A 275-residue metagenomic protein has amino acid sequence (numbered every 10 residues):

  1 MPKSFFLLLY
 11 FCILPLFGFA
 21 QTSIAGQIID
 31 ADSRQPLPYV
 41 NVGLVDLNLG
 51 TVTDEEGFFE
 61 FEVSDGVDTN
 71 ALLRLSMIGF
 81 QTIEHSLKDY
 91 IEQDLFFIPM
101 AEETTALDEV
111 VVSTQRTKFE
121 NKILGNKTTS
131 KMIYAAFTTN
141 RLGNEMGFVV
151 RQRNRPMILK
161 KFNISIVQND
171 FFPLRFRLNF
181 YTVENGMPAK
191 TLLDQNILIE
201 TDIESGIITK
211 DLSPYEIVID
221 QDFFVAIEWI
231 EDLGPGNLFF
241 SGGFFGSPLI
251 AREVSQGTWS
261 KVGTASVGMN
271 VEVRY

Functional and structural regions predicted by a protein language model:
M1-Q27, V42: Bacterial Sec-dependent N-terminal signal peptides
S23-L37: Structural motif
L37-V45, L73-I78, I98, L107-Q115: N-terminal secretion/transport leader regions
N48-F58: Short, acidic Ser/Thr/Gly-rich low-complexity loop/linker segments typical of extracellular and cell-surface proteins
F59-F61, D94-F96, G206-K210: Short strand-edge motifs at loop-to-beta-strand transitions and within beta-strands of extracellular beta-rich domains
E60-N70, Y215-D220: Short Pro-Gly-centered beta-turn/loop motif in secreted/extracellular proteins
G66, L72-S86, I91: A short, solvent-exposed loop/turn motif at the edges and junctions of modular extracellular/periplasmic domains
T105-V183, D222, E228-Y275: Beta-sheet-rich sandwich/jelly-roll-like modules and their strand-loop junctions
